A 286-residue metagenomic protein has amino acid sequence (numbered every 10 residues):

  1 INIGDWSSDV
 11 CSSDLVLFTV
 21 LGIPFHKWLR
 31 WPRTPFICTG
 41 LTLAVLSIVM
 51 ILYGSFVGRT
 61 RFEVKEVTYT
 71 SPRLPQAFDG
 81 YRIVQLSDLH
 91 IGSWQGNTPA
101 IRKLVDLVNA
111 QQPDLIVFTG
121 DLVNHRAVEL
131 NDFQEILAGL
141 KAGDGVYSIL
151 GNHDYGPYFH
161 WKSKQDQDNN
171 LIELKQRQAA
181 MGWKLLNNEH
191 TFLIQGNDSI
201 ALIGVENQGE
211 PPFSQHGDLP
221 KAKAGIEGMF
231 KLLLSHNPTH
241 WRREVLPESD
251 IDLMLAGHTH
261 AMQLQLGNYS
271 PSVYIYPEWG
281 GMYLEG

Functional and structural regions predicted by a protein language model:
I1-C11: Single conserved hydrophobic/aromatic residue that forms the stacking wall/gate of nucleotide- or nucleobase-binding
N2, V57-R59, P271-Y274: Short Gly/Pro-enriched turn/cap motifs at secondary-structure boundaries
C11-G22: Hydrophobic cores of alpha-helical transmembrane segments in multi-pass inner/ER membrane proteins, independent
L21-R30, T60-R61: Membrane-interfacial segments
W31-V57: Internal/C-terminal transmembrane anchor helices
G58-L74: Alpha-helical transmembrane signal-anchor/signal-peptide segments
Q76-G286: Soluble catalytic domains of enzymes that build or remodel membrane lipids, polysaccharides, and related
